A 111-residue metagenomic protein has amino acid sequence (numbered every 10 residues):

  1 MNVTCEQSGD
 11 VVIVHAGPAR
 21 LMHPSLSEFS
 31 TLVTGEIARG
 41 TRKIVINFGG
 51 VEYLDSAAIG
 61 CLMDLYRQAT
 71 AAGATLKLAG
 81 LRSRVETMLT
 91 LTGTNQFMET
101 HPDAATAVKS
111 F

Functional and structural regions predicted by a protein language model:
M1-H15: Short beta-strand/loop segment at the start of cytosolic alpha/beta domains
E6, A79, H101: General small-molecule cofactor/ligand-binding pocket signal
S8, G17, G49, A105: Conserved catalytic submotifs in the C-terminal HATPase_c
R20-M98: Amphipathic alpha-helical interaction surfaces in cytosolic regulatory modules
E99-F111: A charged, well-structured terminal subsegment
